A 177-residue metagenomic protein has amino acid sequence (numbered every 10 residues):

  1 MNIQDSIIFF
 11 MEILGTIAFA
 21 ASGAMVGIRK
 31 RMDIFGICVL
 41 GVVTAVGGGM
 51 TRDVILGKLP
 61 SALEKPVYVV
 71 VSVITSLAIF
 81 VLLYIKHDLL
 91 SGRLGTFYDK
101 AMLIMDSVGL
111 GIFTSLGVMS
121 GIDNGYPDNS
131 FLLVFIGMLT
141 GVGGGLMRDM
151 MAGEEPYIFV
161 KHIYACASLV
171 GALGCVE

Functional and structural regions predicted by a protein language model:
M1-V46, M50-F131, Y157-E177: Alpha-helical transmembrane segments and their membrane-interface boundaries that form or gate the permeation pathway
I136-V142: Generic alpha-helical transmembrane segments
V142-E154: Membrane-helix boundary/interface segments in integral membrane proteins
